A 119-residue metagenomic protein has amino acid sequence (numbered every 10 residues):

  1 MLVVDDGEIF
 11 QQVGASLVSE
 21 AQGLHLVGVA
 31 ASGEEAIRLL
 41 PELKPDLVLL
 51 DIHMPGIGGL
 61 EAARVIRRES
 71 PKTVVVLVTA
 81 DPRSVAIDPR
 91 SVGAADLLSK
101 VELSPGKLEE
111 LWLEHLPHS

Functional and structural regions predicted by a protein language model:
M1-V18: Conserved acidic segment of CheY-like receiver
G23-A31, L39: Short hydrophobic/Thr-rich beta-strand motif most characteristic of the beta2 strand and flanking loop of CheY-like
S32-E35, G58-E61: Acidic catalytic/metal-coordinating carboxylates
P41-L43, V65-K72, V92: Conserved phosphotransfer cores of two-component systems
D51: Active-site residues of response regulator receiver
M54: Receiver (REC) domain active-site loop signature in two-component systems and cognate sites in sensor histidine kinases
E61, D81-E110, E114: Alpha4 helix (beta4-alpha4-beta5 surface) of REC/receiver domains from two-component response regulators
L77-V78: Hydrophobic/aromatic residues positioned on beta-strands within the core alpha/beta folds
